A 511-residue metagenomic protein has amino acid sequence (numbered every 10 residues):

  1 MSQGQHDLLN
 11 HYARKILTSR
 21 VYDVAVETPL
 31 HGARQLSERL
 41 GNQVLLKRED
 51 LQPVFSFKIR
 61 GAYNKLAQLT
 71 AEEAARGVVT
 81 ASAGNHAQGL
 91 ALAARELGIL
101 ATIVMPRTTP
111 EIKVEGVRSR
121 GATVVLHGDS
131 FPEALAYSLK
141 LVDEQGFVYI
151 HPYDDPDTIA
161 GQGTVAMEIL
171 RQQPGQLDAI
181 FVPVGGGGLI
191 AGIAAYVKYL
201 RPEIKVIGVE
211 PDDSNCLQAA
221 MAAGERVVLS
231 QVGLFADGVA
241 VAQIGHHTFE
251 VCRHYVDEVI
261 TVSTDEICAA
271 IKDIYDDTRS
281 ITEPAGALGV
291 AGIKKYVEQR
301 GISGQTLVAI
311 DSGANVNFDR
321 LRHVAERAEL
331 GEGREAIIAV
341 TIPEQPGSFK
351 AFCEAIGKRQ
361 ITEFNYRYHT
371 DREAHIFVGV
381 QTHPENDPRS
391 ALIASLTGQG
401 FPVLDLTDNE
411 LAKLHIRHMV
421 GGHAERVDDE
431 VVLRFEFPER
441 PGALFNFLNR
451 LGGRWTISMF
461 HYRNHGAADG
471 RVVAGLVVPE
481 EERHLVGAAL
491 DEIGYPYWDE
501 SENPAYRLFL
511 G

Functional and structural regions predicted by a protein language model:
M1-N446, R450-G511: PLP-dependent amino-acid enzyme catalytic core
